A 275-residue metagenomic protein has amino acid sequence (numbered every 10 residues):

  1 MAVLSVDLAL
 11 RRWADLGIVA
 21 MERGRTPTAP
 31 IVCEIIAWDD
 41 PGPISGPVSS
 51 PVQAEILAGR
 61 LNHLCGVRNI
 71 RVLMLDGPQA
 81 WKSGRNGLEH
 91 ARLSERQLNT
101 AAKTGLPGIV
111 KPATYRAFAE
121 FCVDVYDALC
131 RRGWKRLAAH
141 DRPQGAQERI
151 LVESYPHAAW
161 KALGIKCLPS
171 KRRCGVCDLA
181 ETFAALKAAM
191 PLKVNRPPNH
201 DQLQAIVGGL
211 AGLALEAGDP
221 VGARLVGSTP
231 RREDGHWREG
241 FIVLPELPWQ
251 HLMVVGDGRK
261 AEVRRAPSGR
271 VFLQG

Functional and structural regions predicted by a protein language model:
M1-L4, L8-G275: RNase H-like (RuvC/DEDD) metal-dependent nuclease/polynucleotide-processing core
